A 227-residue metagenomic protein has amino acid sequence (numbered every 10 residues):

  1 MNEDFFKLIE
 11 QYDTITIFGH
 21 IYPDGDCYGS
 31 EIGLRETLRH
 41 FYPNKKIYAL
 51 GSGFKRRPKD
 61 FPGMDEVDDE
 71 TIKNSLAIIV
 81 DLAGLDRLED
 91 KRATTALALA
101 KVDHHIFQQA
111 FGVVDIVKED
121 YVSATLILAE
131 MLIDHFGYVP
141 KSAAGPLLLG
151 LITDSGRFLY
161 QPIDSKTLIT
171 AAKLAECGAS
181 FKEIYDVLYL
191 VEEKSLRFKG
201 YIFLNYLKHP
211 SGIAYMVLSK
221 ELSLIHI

Functional and structural regions predicted by a protein language model:
M1-E3, D86-L88, R92-A100, E119-L128: An acidic intrinsically disordered interaction segment
M1-F5, D81, L132-D134: Short, motif-level signal for alpha-helix interfacial/capping segments enriched in acidic residues and aromatics/proline
N2-G25, G29-D60, D68-S75, T153-H226: Hydrophobic helix-and-loop "lid/oligomerization" segment in the mid-to-C-terminal part of catalytic domains
Y22, G84-L85, I133: Short beta-turn/strand-loop junction motif enriched in small, turn-promoting residues
L34-R35, T94-L97, V117-K118, I169: Glycine-rich, phosphate-binding/catalytic loops in enzymes
K55, K59-V114: Active-site cofactor/cluster-binding pocket
V102-T170: Short alpha-helices
